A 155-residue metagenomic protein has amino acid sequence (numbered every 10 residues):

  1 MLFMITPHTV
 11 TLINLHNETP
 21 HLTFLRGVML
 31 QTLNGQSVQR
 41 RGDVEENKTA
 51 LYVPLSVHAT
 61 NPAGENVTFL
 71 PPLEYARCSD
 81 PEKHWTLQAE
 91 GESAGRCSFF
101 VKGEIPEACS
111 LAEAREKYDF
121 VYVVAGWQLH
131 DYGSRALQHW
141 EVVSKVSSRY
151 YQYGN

Functional and structural regions predicted by a protein language model:
M1-L22: Polar/acidic, low-complexity leader/linker segments enriched in S/T/G and N/D
T23-N155: Short, conserved turn/kink motifs that form compact alpha/beta structural patches or helix kinks used as
